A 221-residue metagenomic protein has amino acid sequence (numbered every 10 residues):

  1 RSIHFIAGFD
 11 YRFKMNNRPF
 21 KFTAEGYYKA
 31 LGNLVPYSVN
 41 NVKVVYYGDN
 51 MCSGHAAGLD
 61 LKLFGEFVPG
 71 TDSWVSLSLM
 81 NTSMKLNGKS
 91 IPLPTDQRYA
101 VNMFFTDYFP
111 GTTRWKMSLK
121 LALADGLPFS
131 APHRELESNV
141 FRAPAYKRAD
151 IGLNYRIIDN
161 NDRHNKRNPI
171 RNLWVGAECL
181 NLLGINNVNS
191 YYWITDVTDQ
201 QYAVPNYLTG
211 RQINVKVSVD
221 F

Functional and structural regions predicted by a protein language model:
R1-F5, Y28, S53-A57, T95-V101 (+3 more regions): Residues that define the transmembrane beta-barrel architecture of outer-membrane proteins
R1-N50, H55, V175, L180 (+1 more regions): Membrane-embedded beta-barrel scaffold of Gram-negative outer-membrane proteins
S2, K14-N17, E66-G70, M80 (+5 more regions): Outer-membrane beta-barrel channels and translocator barrels
F5, F20-A24, S73-V75, V101-M103 (+4 more regions): Transmembrane beta-strands of outer-membrane beta-barrel proteins
E25-A30, D49-S130: Gram-negative outer-membrane beta-barrel transporters
L34-V42, M80, M84-P92, P128-L136 (+2 more regions): Outer-membrane beta-barrel translocator domains and adjoining extracellular loop/strand segments of Gram-negative
V44-N50, D60, K85-L93, E135-F141 (+1 more regions): Extracellular loop and loop/strand-boundary signature of outer-membrane beta-barrel proteins
G70-S73, A122-P132, Y155-F221: C-terminal beta-signal and adjacent terminal beta-strands/loops of Gram-negative outer-membrane beta-barrel proteins
